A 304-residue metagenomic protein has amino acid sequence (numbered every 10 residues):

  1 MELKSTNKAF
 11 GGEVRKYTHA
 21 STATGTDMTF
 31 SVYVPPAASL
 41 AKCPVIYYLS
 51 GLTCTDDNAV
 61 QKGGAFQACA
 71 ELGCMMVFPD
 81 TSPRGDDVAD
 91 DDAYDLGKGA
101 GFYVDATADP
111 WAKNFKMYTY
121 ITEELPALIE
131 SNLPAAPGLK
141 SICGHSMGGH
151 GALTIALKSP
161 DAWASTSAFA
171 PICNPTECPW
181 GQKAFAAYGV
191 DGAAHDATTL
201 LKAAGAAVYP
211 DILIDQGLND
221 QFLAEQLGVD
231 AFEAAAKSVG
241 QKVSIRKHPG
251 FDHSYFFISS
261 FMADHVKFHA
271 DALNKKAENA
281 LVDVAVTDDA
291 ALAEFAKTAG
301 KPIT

Functional and structural regions predicted by a protein language model:
M1-T304: Non-catalytic cap/lid and distal C-terminal segments of serine-dependent acyl enzymes
